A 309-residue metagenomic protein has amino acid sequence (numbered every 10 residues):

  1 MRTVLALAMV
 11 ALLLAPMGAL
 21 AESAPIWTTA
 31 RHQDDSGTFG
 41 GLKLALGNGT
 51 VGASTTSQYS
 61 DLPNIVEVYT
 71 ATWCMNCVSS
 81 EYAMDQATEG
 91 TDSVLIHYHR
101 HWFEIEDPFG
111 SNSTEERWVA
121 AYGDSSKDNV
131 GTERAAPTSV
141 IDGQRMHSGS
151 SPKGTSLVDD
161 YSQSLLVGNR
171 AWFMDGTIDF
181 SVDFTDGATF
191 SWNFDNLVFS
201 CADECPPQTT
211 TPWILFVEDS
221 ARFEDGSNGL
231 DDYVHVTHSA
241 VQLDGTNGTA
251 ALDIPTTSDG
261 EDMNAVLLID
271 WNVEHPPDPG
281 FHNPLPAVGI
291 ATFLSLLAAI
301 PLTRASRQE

Functional and structural regions predicted by a protein language model:
M1-H32, N64-V66, C74, F281-E309: Secretory targeting signatures
V4-A8, P16, Y69, R134 (+2 more regions): Generic structural microfeature
A8-V10, L14-G18, E22-G49, G143-Q163: Short secondary-structure boundary segments
W27-I105: Local sequence-structure signature of Cys/Sec-based thiol-disulfide redox active-site neighborhoods
A71, G143, G149-S151, T210 (+1 more regions): Glycine-centered flexibility motif
M75-L166: Structural alpha/beta surface segment adjacent to cysteine/selenocysteine redox centers across thiol/disulfide enzymes
N112-G131, T138, T155-E309: Short, conserved sequence motifs used for protein processing/export or organelle targeting and for catalysis
